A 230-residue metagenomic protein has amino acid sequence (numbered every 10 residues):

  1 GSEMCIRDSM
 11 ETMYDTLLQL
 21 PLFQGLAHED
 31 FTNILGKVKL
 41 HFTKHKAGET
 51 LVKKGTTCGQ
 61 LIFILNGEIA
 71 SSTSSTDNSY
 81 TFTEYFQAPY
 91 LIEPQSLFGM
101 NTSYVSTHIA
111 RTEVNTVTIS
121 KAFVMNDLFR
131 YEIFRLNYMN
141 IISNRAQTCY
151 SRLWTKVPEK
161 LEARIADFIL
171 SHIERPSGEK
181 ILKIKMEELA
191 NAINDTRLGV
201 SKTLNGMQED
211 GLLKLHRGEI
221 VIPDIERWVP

Functional and structural regions predicted by a protein language model:
G1-I6: Short, small-residue-biased leader/transition segments that mark boundaries at the very start of proteins
R7-K46, F86, L91-I92, S96-G99: Cyclic nucleotide-binding regulatory module and flanking cytosolic helices
K37-V38, T56-C58: Short, small/polar residue-rich loop motifs at catalytic or cofactor-binding pockets
V38, F82-N140: Cyclic-nucleotide recognition modules
G48, G59-S72, A88-P89: Glycine- and acidic-residue-biased ligand/ion/polar-headgroup-sensing regions
T50-T56: Short phosphate-coordinating micro-motif centered on Lys-Gly-acidic
R111, F129-R197: Polybasic "coupling" helices that flank or enter modular domains
L170-P230: Phosphate-/nucleic-acid-contacting segments
